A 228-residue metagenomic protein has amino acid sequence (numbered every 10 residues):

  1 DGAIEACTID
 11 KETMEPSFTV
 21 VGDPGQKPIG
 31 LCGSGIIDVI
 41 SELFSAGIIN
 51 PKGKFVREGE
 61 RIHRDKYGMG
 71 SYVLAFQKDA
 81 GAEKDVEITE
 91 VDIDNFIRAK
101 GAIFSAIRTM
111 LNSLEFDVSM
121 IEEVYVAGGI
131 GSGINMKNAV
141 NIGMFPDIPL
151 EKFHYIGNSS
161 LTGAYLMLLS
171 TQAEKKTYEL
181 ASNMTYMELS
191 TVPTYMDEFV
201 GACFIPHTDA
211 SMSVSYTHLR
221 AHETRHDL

Functional and structural regions predicted by a protein language model:
D1-M69: Active-site core segments that coordinate phosphate-bearing ligands/cofactors across diverse enzyme families
I9-E12, D23, S41-I49, R108-F116 (+1 more regions): Generic secondary-structure signature for well-ordered alpha-helical cores
V21-Q26, I88-D92, G143-H154: Short beta-alpha connecting loops at secondary-structure transitions that line or flank enzyme active sites
V56-H63, M120-I130, L180-S190: A glycine-rich phosphate-binding loop feature that marks nucleotide/adenosyl-phosphate handling sites
D65-E87, V124-M144: Short, surface-exposed loop/turn segments at secondary-structure boundaries that line and modulate
I97-S119: Phosphate/ATP-binding catalytic cores across multiple sugar-kinase/actin-like superfamilies, primarily ASKHA
F116-S119, E123-Y125, G129-Y178: Catalytic phosphate/nucleotide-handling subdomain of diverse soluble enzymes
T217-T224: Conserved small/polar residues in nucleotide/adenosyl-binding loops
